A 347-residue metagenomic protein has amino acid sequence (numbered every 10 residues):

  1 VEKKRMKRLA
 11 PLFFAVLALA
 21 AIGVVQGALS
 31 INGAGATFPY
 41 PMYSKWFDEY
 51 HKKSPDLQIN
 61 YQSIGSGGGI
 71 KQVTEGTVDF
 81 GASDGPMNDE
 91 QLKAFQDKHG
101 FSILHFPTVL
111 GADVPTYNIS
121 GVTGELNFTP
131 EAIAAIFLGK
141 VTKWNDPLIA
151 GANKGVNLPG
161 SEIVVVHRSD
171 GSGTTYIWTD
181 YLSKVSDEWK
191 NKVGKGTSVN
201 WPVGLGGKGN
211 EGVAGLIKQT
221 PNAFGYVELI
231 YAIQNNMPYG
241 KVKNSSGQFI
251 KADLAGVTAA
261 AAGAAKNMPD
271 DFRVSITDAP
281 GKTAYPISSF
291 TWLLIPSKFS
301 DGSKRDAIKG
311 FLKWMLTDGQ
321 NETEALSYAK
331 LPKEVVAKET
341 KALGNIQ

Functional and structural regions predicted by a protein language model:
E2, L17, V25-Q26: N-terminal non-cleavable signal-anchor helices
E2-K3, G344: Short hotspots in intrinsically disordered terminal tails
K3-F13: Bacterial N-terminal signal peptides that target proteins for export
L12-A21: Bacterial N-terminal signal peptides
Q26-Q347: Flexible loop/hinge segments at secondary-structure junctions
